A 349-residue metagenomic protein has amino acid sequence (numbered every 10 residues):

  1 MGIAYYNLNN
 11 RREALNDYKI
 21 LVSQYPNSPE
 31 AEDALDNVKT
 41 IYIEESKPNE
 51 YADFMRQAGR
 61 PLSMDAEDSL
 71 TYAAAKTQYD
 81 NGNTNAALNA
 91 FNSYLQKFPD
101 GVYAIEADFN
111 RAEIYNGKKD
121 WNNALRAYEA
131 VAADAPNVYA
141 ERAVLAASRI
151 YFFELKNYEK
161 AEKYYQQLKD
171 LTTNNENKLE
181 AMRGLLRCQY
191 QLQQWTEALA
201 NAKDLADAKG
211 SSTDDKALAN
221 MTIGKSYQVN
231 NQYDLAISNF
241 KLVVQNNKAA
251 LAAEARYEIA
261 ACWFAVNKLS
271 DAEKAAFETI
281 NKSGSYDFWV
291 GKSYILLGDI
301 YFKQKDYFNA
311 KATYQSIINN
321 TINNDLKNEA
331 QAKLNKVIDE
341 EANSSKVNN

Functional and structural regions predicted by a protein language model:
M1-N349: Acidic, polar-rich low-complexity tracts and alpha-helical solenoid repeat scaffolds
